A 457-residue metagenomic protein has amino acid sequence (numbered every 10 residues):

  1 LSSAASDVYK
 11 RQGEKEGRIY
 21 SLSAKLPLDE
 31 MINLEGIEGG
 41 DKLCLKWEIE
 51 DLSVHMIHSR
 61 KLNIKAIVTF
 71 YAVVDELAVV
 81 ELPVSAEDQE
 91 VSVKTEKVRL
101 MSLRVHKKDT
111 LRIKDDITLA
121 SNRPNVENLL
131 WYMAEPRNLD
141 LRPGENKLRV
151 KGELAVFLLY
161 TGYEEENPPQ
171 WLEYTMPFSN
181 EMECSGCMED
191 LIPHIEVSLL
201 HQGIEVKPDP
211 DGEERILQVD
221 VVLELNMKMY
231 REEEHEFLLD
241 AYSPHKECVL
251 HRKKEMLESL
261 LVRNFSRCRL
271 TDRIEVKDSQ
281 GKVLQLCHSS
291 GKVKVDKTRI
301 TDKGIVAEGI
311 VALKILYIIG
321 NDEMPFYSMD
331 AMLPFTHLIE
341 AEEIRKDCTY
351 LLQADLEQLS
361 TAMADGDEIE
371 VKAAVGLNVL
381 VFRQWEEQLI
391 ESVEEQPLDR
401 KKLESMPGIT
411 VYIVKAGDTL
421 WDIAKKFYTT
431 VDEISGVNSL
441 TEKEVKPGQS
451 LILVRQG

Functional and structural regions predicted by a protein language model:
L1-S2, V98-E153, F157-G162, N226-E233 (+8 more regions): Surface-exposed interaction/gating patches
A5-Y9: Short, small-residue-biased leader/transition segments that mark boundaries at the very start of proteins
E16-M56, V126, M133-R142, E164-D211 (+3 more regions): A cross-kingdom feature marking solvent-exposed beta-strand/loop segments within repeated, beta-rich binding/scaffold
E48-D88, G203-Y242: Hydrophobic, ordered structural segments
N63-F70, Q218-V222, A312, D330-T336 (+2 more regions): Amphipathic alpha-helical protein-interaction segments
E87-K97, Q170, Y242-R252: Long, hydrophobic alpha/beta structural blocks
L333-I413, K446-G457: Primarily N-terminal secretory
T429-G457: Extracellular LysM carbohydrate-binding repeats and other cell-envelope/extracellular binding modules
